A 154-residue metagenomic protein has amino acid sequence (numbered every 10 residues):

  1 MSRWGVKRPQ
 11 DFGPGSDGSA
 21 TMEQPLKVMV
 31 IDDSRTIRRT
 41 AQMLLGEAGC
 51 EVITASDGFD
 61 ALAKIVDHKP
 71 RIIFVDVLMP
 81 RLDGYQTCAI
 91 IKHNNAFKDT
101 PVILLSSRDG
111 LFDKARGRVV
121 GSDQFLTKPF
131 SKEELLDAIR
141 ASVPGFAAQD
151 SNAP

Functional and structural regions predicted by a protein language model:
R39-E47: Charged docking surfaces used in two-component/phosphorelay signaling
G49-S56, K64: Short hydrophobic/Thr-rich beta-strand motif most characteristic of the beta2 strand and flanking loop of CheY-like
H68-F74: Active-site beta3 strand of CheY-like receiver
M79: Receiver (REC) domain active-site loop signature in two-component systems and cognate sites in sensor histidine kinases
F130-I139: C-terminal output helix
